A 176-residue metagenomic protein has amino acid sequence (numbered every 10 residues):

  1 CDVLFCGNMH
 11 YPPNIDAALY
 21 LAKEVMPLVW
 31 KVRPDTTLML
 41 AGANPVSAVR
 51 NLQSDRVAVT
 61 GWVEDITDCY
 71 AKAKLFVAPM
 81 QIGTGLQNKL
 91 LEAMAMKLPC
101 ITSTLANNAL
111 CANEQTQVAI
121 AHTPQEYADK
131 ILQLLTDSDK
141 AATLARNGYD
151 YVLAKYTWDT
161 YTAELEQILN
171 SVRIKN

Functional and structural regions predicted by a protein language model:
C1-K72: Conserved catalytic-core segment of nucleotide-activated headgroup transferases in glycan assembly
E64, Q81-G83, P99, L105-N108 (+1 more regions): Flexible glycine-rich beta->alpha loop in the catalytic core of nucleotide-sugar glycosyltransferases
A71-G85, M96-P99: Acidic donor-binding loop of glycosyltransferase active sites
K89-E92, P99-S103: Short hydrophobic beta-strand element within catalytic cores of glycosyltransferases and related nucleotide-activated
T104-I120: Short acidic/histidine- and often glycine-rich active-site loop of Leloir-type glycosyltransferases that engages
V118-Q125, Q133-S138: Conserved acidic donor-binding segment of nucleotide-sugar-dependent glycosyltransferases
K140-A154, Y161-E164: A short, well-ordered alpha-helix in the C-terminal region of glycosyltransferases
W158-N176: C-terminal alpha-helical cap of glycosyltransferases
